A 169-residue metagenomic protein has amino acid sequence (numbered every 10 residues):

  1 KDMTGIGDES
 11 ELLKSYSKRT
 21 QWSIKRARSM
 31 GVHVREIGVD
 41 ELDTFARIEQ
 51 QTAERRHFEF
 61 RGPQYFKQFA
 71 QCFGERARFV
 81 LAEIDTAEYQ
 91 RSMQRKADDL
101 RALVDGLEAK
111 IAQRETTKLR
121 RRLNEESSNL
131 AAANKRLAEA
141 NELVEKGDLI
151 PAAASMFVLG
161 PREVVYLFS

Functional and structural regions predicted by a protein language model:
K1-S169: A conserved beta-strand-loop-helix scaffold within acyl/acetyltransferase catalytic domains
